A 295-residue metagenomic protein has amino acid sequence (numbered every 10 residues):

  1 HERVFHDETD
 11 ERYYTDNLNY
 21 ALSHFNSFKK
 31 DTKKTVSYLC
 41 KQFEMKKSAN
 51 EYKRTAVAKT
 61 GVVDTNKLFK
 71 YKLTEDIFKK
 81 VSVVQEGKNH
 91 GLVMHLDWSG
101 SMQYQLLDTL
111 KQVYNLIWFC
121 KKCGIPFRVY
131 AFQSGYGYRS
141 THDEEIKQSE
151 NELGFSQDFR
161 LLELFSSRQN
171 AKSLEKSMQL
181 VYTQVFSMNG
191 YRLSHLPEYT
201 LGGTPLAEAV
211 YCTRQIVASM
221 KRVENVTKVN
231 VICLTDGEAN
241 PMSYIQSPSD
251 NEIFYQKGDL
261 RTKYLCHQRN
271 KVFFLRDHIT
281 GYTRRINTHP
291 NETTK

Functional and structural regions predicted by a protein language model:
H1-K295: Acidic, glycine-rich A-domain
